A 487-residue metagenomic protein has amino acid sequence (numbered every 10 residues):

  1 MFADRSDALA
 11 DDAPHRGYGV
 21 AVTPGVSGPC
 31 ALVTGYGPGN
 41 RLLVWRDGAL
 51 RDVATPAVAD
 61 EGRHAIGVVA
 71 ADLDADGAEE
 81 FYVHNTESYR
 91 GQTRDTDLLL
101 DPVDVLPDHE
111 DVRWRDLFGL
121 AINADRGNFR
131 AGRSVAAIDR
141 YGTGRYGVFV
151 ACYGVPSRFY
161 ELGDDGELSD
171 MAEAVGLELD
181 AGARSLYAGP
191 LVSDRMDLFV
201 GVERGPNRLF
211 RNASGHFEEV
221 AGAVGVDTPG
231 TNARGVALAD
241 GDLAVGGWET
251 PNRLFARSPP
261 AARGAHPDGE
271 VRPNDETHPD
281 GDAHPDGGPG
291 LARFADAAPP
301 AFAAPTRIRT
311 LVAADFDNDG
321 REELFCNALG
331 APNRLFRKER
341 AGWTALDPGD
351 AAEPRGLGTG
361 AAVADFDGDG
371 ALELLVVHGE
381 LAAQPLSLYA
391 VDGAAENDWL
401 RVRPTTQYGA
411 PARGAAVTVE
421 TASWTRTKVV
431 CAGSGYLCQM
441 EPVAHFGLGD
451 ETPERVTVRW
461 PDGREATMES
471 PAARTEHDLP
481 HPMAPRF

Functional and structural regions predicted by a protein language model:
M1-Y18, C30-A31, L43-R63, L99-R130 (+12 more regions): Blade-edge motifs of beta-propeller repeat domains
A3, D7-D11, S27-G28, V224 (+3 more regions): Gly/Ser/Thr/Pro-enriched helix-cap/hinge segments flanking short amphipathic alpha-helices
G17-C30, H64-E80, A131-G142, Y146 (+6 more regions): Beta-propeller blade termini
P29-G35, F81-N85, G147-A151, D197-V202 (+4 more regions): Hydrophobic beta-strand segments that make up the repeating blades of beta-propeller and related beta-repeat
G37-P38, R90-D95, C152-V155, V202-G205 (+3 more regions): Short, solvent-exposed loop/turn segments at conserved positions within beta-propeller repeat blades
A71, E79, V83-G91, T96: Hydrophobic or amphipathic alpha-helical targeting/insertion segments
I308-A313, D317-G330, R337: Loop/turn-rich, solvent-exposed surfaces of beta-rich toroidal or solenoidal domains
